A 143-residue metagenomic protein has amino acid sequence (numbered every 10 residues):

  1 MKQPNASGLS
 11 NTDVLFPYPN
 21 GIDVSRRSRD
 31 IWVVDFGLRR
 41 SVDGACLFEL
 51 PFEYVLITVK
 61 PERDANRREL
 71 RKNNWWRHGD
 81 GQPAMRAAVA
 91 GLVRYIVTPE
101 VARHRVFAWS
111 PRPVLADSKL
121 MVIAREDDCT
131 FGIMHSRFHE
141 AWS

Functional and structural regions predicted by a protein language model:
M1-S143: Polybasic, glycine- and aromatic-enriched phosphate-binding surface used to engage nucleic acids
